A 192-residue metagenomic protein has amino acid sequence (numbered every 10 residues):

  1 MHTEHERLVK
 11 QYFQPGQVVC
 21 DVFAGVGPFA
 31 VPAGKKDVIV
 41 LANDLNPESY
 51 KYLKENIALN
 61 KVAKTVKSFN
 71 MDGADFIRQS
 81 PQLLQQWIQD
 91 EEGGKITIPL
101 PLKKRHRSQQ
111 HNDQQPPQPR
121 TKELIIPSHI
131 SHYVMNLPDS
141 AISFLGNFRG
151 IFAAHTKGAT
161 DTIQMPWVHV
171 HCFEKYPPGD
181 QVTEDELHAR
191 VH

Functional and structural regions predicted by a protein language model:
M1-E4: Non-catalytic substrate-recognition/targeting regions of SAM-dependent transferases
L8-Q14: Glycine-rich helix-loop-beta junction characteristic of Rossmann-like nucleotide cofactor-binding loops
V9, A33, F148: Class I S-adenosylmethionine-dependent transferase superfamily signal
P15-G25: Conserved class I S-adenosyl-L-methionine
V18, I39, W167: Residues at the starts of beta-strands that form the adenosine-phosphate
V26-V40: Conserved SAM-binding loop of SAM-dependent methyltransferases across substrates and taxa, primarily the Class I
N43-S128: S-adenosyl-L-methionine
P99-E123, P127-I130, P138-H192: C-terminal catalytic and target-recognition region of SAM-dependent MTase-like enzymes, primarily methyltransferases
